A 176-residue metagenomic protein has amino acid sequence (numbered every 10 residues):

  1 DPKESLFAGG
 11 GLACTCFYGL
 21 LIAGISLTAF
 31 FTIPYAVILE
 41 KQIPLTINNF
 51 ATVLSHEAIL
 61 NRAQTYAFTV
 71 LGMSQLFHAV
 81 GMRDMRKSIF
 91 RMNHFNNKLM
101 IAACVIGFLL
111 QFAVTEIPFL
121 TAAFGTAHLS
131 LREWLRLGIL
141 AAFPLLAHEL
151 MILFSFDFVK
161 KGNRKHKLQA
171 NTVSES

Functional and structural regions predicted by a protein language model:
D1-S176: C-terminal transmembrane helices and immediately adjacent loops/tails of multi-pass membrane transport proteins
